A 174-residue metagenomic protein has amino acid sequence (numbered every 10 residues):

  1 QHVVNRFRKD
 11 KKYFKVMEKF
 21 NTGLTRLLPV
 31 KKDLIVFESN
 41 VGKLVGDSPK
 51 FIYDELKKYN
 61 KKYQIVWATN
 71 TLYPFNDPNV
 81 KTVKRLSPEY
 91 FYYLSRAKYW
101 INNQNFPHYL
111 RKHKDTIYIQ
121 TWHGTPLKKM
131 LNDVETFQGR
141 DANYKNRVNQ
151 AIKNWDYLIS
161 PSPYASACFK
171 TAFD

Functional and structural regions predicted by a protein language model:
Q1-D33: Membrane-proximal basic amphipathic "stem/tether" segments
L34-D174: Active-site and donor-binding regions of nucleotide-sugar-utilizing enzymes
